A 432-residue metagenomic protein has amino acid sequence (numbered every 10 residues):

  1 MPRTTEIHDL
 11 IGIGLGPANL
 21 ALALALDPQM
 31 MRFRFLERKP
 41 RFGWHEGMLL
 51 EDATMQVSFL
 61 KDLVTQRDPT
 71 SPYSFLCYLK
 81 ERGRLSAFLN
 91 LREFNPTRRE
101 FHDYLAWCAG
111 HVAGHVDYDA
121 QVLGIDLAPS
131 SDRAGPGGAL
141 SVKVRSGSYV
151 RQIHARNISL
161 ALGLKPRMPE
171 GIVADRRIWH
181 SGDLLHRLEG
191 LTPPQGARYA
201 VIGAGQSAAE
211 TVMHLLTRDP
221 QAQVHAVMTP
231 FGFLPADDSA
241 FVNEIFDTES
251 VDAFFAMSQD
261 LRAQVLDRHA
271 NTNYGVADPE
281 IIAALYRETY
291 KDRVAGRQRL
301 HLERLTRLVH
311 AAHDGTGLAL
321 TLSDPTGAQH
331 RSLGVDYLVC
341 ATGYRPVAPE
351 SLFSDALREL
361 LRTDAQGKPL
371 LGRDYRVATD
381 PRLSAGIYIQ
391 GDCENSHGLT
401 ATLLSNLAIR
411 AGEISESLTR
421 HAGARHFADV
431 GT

Functional and structural regions predicted by a protein language model:
M1-E46, F88-Q206, E210-T432: Flavin (primarily FAD) cofactor-binding/catalytic cores of flavoenzymes
H45-F59, A277: Glycine-rich phosphate-binding loop and adjoining beta1-alpha1-beta2 segment of Rossmann-like nucleotide-binding folds
A53-A87, S250-L261: Flavin (FAD/FMN) cofactor-binding and adjacent substrate-gating region of FAD-dependent oxidoreductase domains
